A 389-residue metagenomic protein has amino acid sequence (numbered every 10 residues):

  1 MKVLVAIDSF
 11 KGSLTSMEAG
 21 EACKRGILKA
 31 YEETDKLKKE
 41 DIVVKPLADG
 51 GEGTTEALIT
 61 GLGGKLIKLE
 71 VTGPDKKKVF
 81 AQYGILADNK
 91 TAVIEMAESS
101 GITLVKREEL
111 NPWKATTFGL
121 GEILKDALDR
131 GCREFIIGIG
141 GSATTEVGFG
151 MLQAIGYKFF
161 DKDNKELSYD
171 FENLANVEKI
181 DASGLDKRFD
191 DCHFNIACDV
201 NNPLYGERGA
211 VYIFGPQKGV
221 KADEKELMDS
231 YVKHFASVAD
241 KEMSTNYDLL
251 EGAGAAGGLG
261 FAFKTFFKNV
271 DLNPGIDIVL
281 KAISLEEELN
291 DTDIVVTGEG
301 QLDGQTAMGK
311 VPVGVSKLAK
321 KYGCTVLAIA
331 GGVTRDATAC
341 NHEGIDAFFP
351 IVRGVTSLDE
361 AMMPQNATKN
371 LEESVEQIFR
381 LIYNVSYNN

Functional and structural regions predicted by a protein language model:
K2-I139, A143-N389: N-terminal loops that bind phosphate or other acidic moieties and the adjacent beta-alpha structural core
